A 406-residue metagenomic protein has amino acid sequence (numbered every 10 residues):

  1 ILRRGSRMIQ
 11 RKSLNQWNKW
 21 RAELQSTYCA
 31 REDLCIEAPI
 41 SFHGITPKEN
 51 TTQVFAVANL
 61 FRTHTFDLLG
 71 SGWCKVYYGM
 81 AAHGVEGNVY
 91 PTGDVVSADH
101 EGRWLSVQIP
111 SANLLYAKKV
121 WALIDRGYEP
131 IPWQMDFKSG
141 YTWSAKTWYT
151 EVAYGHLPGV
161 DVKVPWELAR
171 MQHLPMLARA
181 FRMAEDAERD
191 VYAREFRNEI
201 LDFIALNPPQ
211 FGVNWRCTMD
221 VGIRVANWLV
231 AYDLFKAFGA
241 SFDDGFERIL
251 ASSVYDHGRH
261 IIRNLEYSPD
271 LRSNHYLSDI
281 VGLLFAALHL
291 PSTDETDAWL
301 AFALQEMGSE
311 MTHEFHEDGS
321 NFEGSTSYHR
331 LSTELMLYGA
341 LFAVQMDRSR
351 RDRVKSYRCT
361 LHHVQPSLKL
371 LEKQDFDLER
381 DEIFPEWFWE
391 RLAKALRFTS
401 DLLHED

Functional and structural regions predicted by a protein language model:
I1-R3: Compositionally biased, charge-rich terminal segments
G5-H156, K163-E167: Extended, charge-enriched "interface" segments that sit outside catalytic cores
S144-T147, E151-L378, E382-L392: Aromatic-lined, polymer-binding surfaces characteristic of secreted/periplasmic polysaccharide-degrading enzymes
A395: Hard-cation-handling environments
L403-D406: Acidic Ser/Thr-enriched surface turn/capping motif at secondary-structure junctions
